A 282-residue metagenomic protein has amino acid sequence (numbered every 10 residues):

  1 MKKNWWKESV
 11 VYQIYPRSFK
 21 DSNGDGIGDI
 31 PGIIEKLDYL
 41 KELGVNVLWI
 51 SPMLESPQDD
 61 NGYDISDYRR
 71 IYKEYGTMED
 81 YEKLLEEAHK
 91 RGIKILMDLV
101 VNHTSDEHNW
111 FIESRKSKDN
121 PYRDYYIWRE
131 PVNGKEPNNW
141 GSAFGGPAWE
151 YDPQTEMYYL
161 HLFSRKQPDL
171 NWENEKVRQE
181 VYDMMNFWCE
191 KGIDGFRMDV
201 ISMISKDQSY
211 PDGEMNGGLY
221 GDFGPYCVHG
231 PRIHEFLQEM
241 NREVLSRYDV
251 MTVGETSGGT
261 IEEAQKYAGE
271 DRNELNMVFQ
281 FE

Functional and structural regions predicted by a protein language model:
K2-N186, E190, M203-G259: Acidic/aromatic-lined carbohydrate-recognition and catalytic surfaces of CAZymes acting on diverse glycans
L48, F196-M198: Hydrophobic residues within beta-strands of alpha/beta enzymes
I193: Conserved protein kinase catalytic-loop anchor
T256-E282: Noncatalytic carbohydrate-binding groove/subsite architecture in carbohydrate-active enzymes
